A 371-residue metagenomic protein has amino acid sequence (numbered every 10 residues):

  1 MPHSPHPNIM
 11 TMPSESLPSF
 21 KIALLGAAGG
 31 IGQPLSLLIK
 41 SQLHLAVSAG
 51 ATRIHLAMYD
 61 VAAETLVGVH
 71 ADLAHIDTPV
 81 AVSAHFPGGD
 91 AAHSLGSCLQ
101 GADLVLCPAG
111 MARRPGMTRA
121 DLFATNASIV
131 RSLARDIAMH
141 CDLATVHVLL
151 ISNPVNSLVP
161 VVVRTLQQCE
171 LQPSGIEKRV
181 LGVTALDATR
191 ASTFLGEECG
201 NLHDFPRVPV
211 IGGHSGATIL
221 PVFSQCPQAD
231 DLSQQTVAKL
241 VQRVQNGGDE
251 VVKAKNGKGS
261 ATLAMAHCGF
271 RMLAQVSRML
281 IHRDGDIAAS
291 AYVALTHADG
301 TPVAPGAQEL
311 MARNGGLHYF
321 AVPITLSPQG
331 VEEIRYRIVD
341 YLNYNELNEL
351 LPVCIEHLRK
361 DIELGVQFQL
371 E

Functional and structural regions predicted by a protein language model:
M1-S19, Q367-E371: Eukaryotic N-terminal low-complexity, Ser/Thr- and Lys/Arg-rich leader segments that predominantly function as
I9, S14-L17, S41-A102: Conserved N-terminal Rossmann-fold NAD(P) cofactor-binding segment
A28: N-terminal Rossmann NAD(P)H-binding glycine-rich loop of SDR-like oxidoreductase domains
G32-Q33: N-terminal Rossmann-fold NAD(P) dinucleotide-binding loop
H70-L104, G110-R119, T125-L143: A structured beta-alpha segment of the ubiquitous adenosine-cofactor-binding alpha/beta core
A109, H147-L232, A238: Rossmann-fold dinucleotide-binding core
G196-E371: Long, compositionally biased stretches enriched for glycine and/or charged residues
